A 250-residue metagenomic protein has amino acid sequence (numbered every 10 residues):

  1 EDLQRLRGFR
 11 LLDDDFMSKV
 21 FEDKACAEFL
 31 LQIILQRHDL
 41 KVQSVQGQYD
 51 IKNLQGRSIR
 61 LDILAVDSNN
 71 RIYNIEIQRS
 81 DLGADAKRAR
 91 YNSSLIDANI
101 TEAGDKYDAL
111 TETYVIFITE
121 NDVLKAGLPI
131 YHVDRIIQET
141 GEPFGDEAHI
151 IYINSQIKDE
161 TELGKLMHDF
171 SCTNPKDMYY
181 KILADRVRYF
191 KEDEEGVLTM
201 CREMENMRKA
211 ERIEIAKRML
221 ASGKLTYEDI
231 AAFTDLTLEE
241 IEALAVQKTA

Functional and structural regions predicted by a protein language model:
E1-H149, D159-T161: Accessory alpha/beta interaction modules
E1-R7, L11, D15, I34 (+3 more regions): Short, charged alpha-helical interaction segments and adjacent helix-coil junctions
Y152: Short hydrophobic beta-strand segments that form the core of ligand-binding sensory/regulatory domains
